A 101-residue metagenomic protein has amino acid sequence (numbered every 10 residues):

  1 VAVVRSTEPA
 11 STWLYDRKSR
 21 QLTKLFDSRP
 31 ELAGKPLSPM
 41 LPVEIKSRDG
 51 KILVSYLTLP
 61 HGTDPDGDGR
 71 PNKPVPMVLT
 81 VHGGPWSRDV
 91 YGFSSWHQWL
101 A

Functional and structural regions predicted by a protein language model:
V1-A101: Serine-hydrolase catalytic core recognition
